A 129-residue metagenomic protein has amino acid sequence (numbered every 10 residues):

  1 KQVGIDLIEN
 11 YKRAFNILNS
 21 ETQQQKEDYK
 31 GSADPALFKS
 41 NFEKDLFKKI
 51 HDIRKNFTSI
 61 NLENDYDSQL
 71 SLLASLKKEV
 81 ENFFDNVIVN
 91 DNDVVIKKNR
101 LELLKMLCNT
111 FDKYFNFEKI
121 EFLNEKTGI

Functional and structural regions predicted by a protein language model:
Q2-I129: Amphipathic alpha-helical "coupling" segments that flank catalytic cores
